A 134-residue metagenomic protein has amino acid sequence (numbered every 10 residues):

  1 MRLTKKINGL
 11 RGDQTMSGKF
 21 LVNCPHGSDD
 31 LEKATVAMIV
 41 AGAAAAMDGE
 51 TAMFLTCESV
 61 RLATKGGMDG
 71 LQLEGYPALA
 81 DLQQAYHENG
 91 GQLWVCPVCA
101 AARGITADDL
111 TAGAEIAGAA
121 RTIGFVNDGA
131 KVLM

Functional and structural regions predicted by a protein language model:
M1-M16: Short, Lys/Arg-enriched N-terminal segments with co-localized hydrophobic residues within the first ~10-30 amino acids
S17-L21: Extreme N-terminal starter segment of soluble prokaryotic enzymes
V22-T35, G67: Short, glycine-rich nucleotide/cofactor-binding loops
A34-D48, M53: Histidine-anchored nucleotide/phosphate-binding helix
T51-T56, L93-P97: Short internal beta-strands
S59-L73: N-terminal beta-loop-helix "entrance" segment that forms/cooperates in small-molecule cofactor or anionic ligand
D69-P97: A glycine-rich helix N-cap at a beta->alpha junction
A102-G124, L133-M134: C-terminal structural segments of small proteins and small subunits
